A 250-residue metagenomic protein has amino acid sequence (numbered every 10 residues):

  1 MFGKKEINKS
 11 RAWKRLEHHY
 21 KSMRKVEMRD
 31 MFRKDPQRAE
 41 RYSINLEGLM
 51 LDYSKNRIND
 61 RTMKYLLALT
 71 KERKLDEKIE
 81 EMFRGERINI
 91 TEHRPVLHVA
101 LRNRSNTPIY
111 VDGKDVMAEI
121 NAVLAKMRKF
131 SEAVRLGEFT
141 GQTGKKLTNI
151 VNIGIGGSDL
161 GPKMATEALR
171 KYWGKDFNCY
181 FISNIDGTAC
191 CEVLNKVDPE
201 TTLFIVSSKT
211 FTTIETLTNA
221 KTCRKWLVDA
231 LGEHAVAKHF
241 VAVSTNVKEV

Functional and structural regions predicted by a protein language model:
F2-G3: A well-structured
I7-S10, K248-V250: Serine-centered coil/turn micro-motif
N8-A12, H19-F32, R38-T143: Extended, charge-enriched "interface" segments that sit outside catalytic cores
P36-Q37, I155: Conformational gate/switch positions in structured elements
K129-G137, T143-V250: Glycine-rich phosphate-binding loops that contact phosphosugars or nucleotide phosphates
